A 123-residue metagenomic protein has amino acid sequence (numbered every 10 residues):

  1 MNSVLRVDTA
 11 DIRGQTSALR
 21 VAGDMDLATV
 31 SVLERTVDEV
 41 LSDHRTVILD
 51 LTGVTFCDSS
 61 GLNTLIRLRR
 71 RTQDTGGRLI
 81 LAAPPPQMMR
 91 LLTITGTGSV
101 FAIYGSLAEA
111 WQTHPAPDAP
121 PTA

Functional and structural regions predicted by a protein language model:
M1-G53, R67-A123: STAS-like cytosolic regulatory interaction modules
C57: Conserved TIR/SEFIR loop-to-helix hotspot centered on a Trp-containing motif with a nearby acidic residue
